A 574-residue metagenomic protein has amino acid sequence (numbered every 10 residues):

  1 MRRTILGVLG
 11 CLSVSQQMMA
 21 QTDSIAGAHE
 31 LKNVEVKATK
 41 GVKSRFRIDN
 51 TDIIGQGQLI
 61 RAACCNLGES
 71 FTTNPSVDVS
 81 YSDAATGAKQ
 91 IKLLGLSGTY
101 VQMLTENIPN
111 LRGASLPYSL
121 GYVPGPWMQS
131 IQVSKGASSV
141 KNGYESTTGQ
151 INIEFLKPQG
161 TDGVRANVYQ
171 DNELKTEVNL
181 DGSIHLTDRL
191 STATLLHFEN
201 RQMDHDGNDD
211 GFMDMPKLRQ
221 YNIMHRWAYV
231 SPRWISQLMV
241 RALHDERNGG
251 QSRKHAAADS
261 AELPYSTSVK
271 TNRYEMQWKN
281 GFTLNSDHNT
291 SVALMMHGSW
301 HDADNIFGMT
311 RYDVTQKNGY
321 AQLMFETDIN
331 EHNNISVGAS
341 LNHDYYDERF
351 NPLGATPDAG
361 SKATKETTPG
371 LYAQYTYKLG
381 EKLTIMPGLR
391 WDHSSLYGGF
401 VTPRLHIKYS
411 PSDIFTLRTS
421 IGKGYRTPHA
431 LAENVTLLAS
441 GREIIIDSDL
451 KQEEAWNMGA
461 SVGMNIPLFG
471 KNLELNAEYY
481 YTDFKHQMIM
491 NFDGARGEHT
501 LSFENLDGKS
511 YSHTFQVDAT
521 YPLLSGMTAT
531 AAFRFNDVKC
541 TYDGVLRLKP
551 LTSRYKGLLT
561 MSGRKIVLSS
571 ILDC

Functional and structural regions predicted by a protein language model:
K32-A62, Q90, I131: N-terminal periplasmic "start-of-domain" segments of outer-membrane beta-barrel proteins
L67-S70, K89-K92, Y118-P124, V133 (+3 more regions): N-terminal periplasmic accessory domains that precede and gate Gram-negative outer-membrane beta-barrel machines
S70-P109: Extracytoplasmic beta-strand/coil segments of soluble accessory domains associated with Gram-negative outer-membrane
Q102, S130-S134, Q150-L156, G163-N172 (+4 more regions): Predominantly transmembrane beta-strands of Gram-negative outer membrane beta-barrel pores used for transport
I108-K135, I223, D447: Short acidic/polar hinge/loop motifs at secondary-structure boundaries that mediate gating or recognition
R201-N222, A228-V292, G298-Q316: Flexible loop and strand-edge segments within Gram-negative outer membrane beta-barrel domains
S291-N305, S410, R418, K451-N505 (+1 more regions): Membrane-embedded beta-barrel scaffold of Gram-negative outer-membrane proteins
G380-E381, Y479-D483, E504-C574: Gram-negative outer-membrane beta-barrel transporters
